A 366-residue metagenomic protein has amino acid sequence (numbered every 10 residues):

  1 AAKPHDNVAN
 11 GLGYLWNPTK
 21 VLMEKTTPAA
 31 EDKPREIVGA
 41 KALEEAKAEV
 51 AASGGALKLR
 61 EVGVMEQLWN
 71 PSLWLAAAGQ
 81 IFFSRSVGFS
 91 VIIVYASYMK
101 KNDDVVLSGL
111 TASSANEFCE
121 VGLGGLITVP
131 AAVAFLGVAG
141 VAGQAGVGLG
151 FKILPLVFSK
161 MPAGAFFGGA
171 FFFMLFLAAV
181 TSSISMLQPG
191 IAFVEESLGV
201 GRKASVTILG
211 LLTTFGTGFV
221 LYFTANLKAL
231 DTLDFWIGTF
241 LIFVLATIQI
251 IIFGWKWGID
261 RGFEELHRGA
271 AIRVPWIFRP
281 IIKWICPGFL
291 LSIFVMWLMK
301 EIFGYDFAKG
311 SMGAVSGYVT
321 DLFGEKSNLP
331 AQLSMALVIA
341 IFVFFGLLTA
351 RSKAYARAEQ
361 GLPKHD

Functional and structural regions predicted by a protein language model:
A1-A9, N70-L73, K100-D104, I127-A139 (+6 more regions): Transmembrane helix-loop junctions in multi-pass membrane proteins
A1-V180, I184, S197-L198, A204-I208 (+1 more regions): Membrane-embedded translocation segments of transport machinery
K25-T26, A30-K33, E45-G54, E265 (+2 more regions): Extramembrane terminal tails and long inter-domain/linker segments of multi-pass membrane proteins
W74, A78, S197-K203, W236 (+1 more regions): Membrane-water interface at loop-to-transmembrane-helix junctions
N116-I127, T213-V220, I242-Q249, I341 (+1 more regions): Alpha-helical transmembrane segments of multipass membrane proteins
A179-S183, L241-W255: Generic alpha-helical transmembrane segments
M186-V200, A225-L230, I251-I277, A356-A358: Alpha-helical transmembrane segments
D231-A246, P275-D366: A generic transmembrane alpha-helix motif of multi-pass inner-membrane proteins
